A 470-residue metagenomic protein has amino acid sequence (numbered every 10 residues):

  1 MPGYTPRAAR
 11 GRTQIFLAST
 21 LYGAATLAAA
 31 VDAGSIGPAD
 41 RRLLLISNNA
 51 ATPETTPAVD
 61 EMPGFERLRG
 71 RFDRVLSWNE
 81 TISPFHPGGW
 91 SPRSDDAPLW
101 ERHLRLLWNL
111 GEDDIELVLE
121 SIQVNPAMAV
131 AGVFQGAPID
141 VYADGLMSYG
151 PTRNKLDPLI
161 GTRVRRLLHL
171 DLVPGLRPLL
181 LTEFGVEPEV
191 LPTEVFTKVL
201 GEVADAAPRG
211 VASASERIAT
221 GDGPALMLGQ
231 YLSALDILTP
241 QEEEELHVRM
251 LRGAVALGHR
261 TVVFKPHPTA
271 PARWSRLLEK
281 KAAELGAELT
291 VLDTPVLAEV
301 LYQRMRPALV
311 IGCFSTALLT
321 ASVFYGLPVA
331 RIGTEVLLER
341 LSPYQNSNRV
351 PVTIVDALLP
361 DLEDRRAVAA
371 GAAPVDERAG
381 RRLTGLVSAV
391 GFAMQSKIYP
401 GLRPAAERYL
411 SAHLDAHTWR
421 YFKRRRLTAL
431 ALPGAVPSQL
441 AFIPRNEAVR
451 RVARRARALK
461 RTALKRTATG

Functional and structural regions predicted by a protein language model:
G3-I36, R42-L43, P224-L232, E242-V248: N-terminal beta-strand-loop-alpha-helix module at the start of alpha/beta ligand-binding or catalytic domains
I15-R163: Active-site and donor-binding regions of nucleotide-sugar-utilizing enzymes
L21-A24, N49-P53, Q123-P126, L146-S148 (+4 more regions): Short acidic, S/G/P-rich loop/turn micro-motifs used as interaction or catalytic elements
P53-P57, Y149-K155, D236, E299-L301 (+2 more regions): Short, charged, surface-exposed secondary-structure boundary motifs
Y142-L235: A nucleotide-sugar donor-handling region in carbohydrate enzymes
V255-T294: Catalytic donor nucleotide-activated moiety binding site of glycosyltransferases and closely related
A298-P343: A donor-sugar binding/catalytic signature common to diverse glycosyltransferases and related nucleotide-sugar
L341-R454: Leloir-type glycosyltransferase catalytic cores
